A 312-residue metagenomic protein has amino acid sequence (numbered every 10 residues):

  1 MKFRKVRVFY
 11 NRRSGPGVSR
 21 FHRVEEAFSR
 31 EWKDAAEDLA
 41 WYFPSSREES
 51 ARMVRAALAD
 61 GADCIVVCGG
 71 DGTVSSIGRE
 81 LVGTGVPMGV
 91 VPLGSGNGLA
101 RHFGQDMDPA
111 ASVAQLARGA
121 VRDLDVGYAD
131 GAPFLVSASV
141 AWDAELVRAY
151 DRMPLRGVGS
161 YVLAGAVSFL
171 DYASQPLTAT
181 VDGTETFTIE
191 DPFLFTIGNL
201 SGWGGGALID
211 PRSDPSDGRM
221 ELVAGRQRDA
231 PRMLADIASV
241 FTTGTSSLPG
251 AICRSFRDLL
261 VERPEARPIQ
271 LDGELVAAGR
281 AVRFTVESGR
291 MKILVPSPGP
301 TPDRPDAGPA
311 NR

Functional and structural regions predicted by a protein language model:
M1-I65, S75, P300-R312: ATP/NTP phosphate-donor binding region
F9, R13, K33, P44 (+3 more regions): Catalytic core of DAGKc-family lipid kinases
V67-D71: N-terminal glycine-rich "phosphate-gripper" loop used for MgATP/nucleotide binding and carboxylate activation
G72-I77, G98: Short glycine/serine/threonine-rich phosphate/pyrophosphate-binding segments that cradle anionic phosphate groups
S139, D143, L194-P211, L275: Glycine-rich phosphate/pyrophosphate-binding beta-alpha loops
R152-L163, I197, P211-R232: Gly/Ser/Thr-rich active-site loops/lids in small-molecule metabolic enzymes that frequently grip phosphoryl groups
V181-T186, D214, A224-R312: ATP/nucleoside-binding phosphotransfer catalytic cores, i.e., glycine-rich phosphate-binding loops
